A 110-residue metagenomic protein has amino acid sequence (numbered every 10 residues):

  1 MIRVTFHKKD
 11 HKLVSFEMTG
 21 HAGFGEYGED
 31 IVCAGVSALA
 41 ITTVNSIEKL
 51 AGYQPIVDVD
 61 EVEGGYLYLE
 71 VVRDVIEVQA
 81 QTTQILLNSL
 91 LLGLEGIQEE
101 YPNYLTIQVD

Functional and structural regions predicted by a protein language model:
M1-I31, I41, N45-D110: N-terminal intrinsically disordered, cationic/polar leader segments that include organellar targeting peptides
G35-S37: Conserved N-terminal beta-strand and adjoining loop/helix that marks the start of the Nudix/MutT-like hydrolase domain
